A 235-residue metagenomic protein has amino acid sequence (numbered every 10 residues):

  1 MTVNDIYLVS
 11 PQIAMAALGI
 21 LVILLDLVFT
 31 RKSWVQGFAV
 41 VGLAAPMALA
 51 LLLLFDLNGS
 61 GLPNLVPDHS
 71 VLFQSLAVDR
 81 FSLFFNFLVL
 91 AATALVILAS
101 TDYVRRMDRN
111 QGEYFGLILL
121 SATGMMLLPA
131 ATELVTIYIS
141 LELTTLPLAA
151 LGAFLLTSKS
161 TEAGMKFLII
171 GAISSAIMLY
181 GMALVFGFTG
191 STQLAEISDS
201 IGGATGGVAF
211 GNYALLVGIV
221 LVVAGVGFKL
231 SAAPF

Functional and structural regions predicted by a protein language model:
M1-F235: Alpha-helical transmembrane segments of multi-pass membrane proteins predominantly involved in bioenergetics
